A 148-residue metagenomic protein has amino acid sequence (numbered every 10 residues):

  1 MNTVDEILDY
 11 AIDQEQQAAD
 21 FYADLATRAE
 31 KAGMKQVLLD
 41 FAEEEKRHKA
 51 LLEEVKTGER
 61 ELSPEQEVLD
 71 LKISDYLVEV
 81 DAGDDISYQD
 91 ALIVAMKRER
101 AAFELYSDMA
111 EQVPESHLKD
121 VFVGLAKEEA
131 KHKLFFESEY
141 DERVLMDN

Functional and structural regions predicted by a protein language model:
M1-N148: Non-heme di-metal
